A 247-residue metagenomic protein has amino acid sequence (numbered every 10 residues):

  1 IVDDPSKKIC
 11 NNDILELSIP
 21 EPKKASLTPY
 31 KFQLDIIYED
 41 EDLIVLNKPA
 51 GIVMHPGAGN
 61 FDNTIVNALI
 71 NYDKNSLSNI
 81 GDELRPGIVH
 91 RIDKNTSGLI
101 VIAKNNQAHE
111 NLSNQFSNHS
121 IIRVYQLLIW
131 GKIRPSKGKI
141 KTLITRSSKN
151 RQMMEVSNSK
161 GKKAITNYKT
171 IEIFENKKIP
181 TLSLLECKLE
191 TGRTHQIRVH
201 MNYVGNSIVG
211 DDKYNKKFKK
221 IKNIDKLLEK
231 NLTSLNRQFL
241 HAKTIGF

Functional and structural regions predicted by a protein language model:
I1-F247: RNA pseudouridine synthases
